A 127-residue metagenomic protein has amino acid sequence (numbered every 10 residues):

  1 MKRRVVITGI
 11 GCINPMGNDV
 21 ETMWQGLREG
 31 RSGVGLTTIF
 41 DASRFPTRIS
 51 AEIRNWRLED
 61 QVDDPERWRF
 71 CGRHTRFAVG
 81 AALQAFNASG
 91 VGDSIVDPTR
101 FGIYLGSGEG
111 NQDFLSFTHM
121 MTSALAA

Functional and structural regions predicted by a protein language model:
M1-A127: Conserved "HGTGT" condensation-loop signature of ketosynthase/thiolase-family condensing enzymes that catalyze
